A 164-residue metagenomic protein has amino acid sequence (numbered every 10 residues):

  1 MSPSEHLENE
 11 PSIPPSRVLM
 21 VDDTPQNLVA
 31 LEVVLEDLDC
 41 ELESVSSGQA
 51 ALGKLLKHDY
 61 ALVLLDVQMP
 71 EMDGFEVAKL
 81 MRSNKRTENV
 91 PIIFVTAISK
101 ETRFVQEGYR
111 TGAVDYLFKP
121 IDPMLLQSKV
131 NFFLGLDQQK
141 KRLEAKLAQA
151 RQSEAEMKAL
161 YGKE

Functional and structural regions predicted by a protein language model:
M1-L19, E32, A150, A155-M157 (+1 more regions): Non-catalytic signal-transmission and effector/linker regions of two-component phosphorelay proteins
P14-E36, V63: Conserved acidic segment of CheY-like receiver
S44-G53, G74: Helix N-cap/capping motif at the beta->alpha junctions
H58-L65: Active-site beta3 strand of CheY-like receiver
M69, M81: Receiver (REC) domain active-site loop signature in two-component systems and cognate sites in sensor histidine kinases
P70-E71, E88, K100-E101, K119: The feature encodes the CheY-like receiver
E76, S99-D115: Alpha4 helix (beta4-alpha4-beta5 surface) of REC/receiver domains from two-component response regulators
P120-V130, L134: C-terminal output helix
